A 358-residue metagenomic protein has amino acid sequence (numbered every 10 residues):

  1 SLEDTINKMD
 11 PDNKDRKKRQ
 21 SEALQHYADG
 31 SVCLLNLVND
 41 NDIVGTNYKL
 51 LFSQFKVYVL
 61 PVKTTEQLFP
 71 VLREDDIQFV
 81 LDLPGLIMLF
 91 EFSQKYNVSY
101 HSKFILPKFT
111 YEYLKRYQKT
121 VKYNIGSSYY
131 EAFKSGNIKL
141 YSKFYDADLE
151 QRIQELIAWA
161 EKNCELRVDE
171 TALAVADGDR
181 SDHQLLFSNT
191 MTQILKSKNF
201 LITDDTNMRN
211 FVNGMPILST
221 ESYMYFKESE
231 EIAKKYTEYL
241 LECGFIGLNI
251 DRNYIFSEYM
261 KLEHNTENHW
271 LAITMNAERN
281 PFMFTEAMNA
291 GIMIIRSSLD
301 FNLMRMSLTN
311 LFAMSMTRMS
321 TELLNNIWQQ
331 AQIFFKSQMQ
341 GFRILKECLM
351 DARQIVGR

Functional and structural regions predicted by a protein language model:
S1-E22, V71-F200, N207-G357: Active-site-proximal, substrate-binding regions of enzyme catalytic domains and RNA-binding/basic surfaces
L2-R73: Helix-rich terminal scaffold detector
